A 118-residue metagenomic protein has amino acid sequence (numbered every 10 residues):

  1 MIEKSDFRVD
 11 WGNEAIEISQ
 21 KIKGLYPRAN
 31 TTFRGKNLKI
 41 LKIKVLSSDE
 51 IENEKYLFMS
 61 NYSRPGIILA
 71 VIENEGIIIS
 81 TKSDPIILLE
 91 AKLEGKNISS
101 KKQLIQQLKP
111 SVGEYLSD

Functional and structural regions predicted by a protein language model:
M1-D118: Internal anion-binding site segments
